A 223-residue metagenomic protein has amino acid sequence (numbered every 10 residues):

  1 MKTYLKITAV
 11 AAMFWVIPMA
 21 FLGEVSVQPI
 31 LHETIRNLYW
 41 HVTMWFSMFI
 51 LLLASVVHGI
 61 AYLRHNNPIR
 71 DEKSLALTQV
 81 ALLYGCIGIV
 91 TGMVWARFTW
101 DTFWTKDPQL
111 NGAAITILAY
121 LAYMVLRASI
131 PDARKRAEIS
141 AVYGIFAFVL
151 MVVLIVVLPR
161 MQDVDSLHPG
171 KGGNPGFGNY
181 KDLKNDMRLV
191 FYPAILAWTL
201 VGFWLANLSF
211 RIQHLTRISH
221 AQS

Functional and structural regions predicted by a protein language model:
M1-S223: Polytopic transmembrane helical bundles with strong interfacial aromatic enrichment
